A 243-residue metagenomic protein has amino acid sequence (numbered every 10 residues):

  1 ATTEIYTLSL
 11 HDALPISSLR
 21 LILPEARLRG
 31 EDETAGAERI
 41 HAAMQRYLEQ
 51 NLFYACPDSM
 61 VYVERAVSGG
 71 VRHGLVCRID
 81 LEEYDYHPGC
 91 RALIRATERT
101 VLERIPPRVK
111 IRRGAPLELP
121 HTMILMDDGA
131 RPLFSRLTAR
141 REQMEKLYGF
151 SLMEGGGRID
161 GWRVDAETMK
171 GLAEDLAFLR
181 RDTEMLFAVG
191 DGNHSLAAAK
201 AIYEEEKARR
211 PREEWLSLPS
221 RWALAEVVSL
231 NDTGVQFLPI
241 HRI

Functional and structural regions predicted by a protein language model:
A1, L8-G155, R163, E174-A177: N-terminal extension/subdomain marker
S17-L19, P120-T122, M185, S220-E226: Structural beta-strand/beta-sheet cores of well-ordered domains, especially the beta-sheet scaffolds that support
R39, L119, G171, D191-A197: Generic recognition of stable, solvent-exposed alpha-helical segments in well-folded globular domains
V109-G114, L186, E213-E214: A generic local secondary-structure boundary/capping motif
G114-L117, R181, L216-L218: Solvent-exposed alpha-helices and their adjacent loops that cap or buttress functional pockets in soluble metabolic
P116, V164, T168, F187-H194: Short, contiguous, pocket-lining structural segments that sit at or immediately flank catalytic/ligand-binding sites
R181-F187: Extended, structured, electrostatic nucleic-acid-contact surfaces
D191-I243: Catalytic or ion-translocation cores adjacent to nucleophile or general acid/base/metal-coordination motifs in diverse
